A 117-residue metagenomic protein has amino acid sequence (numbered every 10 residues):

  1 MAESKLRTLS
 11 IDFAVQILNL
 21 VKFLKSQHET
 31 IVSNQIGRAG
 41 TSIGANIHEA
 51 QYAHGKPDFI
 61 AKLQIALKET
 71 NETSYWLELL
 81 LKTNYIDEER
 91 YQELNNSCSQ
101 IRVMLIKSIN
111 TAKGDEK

Functional and structural regions predicted by a protein language model:
M1-E49, A53-K117: Short, C-terminally biased terminal segments at protein or domain edges
